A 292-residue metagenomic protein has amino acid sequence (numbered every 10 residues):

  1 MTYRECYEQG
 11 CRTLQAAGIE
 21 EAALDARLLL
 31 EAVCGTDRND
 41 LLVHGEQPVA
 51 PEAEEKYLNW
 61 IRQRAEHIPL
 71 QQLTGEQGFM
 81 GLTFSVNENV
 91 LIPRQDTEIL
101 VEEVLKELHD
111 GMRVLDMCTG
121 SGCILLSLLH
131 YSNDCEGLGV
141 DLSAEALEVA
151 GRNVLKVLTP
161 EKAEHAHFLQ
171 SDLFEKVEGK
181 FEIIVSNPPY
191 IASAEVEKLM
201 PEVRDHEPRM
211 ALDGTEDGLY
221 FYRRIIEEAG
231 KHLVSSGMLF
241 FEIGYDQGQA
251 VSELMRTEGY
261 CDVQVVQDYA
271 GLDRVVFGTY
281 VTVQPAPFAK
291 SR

Functional and structural regions predicted by a protein language model:
M1-L42, E46-V49: Non-catalytic accessory regions of SAM-dependent methyltransferases
L14, V154, L158, A229 (+1 more regions): Conserved hydrophobic residues forming the short capping helix/wall of the S-adenosyl-L-methionine
L29, H67, T97, I124 (+6 more regions): Residue-level signal for inorganic ion chemistry
L30-K106: Conserved AdoMet
Q95-P201: Conserved SAM/SAH cofactor-binding pocket of Class I
Y190-Y220: Mobile active-site "lid"/loop adjacent to the S-adenosyl-L-methionine
E216-Y280: Conserved Class I SAM-dependent methyltransferase catalytic core
V275-R292: C-terminal lobe and adjacent flexible extensions of AdoMet/dcAdoMet transferase-like proteins
